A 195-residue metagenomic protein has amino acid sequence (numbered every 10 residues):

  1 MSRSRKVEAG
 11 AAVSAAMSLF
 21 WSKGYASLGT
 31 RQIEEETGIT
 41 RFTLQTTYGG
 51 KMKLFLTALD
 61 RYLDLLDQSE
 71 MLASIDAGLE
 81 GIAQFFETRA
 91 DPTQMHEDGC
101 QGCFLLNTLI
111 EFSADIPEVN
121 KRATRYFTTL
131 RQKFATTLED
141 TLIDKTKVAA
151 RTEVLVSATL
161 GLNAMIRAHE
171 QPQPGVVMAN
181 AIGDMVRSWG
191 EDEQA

Functional and structural regions predicted by a protein language model:
M1-V7, G190-A195: N-terminal intrinsically disordered/low-complexity leader segments
A11, A15, L19-K53, T57: Helix-turn-helix
T57, M71-C100, R151-L155: Hydrophobic alpha-helical connector segments
D60-L66: Short, basic, alpha-helical segments at the C-terminal edge of helix-turn-helix-like DNA-binding modules
E80-A83, D115-D140, A150-E153, N180-D184: Amphipathic alpha-helical packing segments from all-alpha helical-bundle domains
P92, T136, V156-P174, M185-Q194: Amphipathic C-terminal alpha-helical segment
H96-K121: Amphipathic alpha-helical segments used for helix-helix packing
Q101-I110, T146-M165, V177-M185: Hydrophobic alpha-helical segments that form the core of small-molecule binding pockets and/or dimer interfaces
